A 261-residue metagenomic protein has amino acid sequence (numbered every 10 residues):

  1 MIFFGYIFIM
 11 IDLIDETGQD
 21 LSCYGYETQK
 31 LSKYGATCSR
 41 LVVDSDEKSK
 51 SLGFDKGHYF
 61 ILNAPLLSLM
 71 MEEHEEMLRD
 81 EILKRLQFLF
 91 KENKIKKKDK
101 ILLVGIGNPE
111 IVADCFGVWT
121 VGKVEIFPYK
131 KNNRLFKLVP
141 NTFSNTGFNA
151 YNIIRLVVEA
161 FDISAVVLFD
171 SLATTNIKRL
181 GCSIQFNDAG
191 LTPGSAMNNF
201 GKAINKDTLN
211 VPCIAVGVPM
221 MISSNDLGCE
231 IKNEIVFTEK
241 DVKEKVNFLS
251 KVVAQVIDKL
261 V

Functional and structural regions predicted by a protein language model:
G5-G57, L69: N-terminal amphipathic/basic leader segments beginning at the initiator methionine
G53-D80: Helix-enriched interaction subdomains in cytosolic or periplasmic regions, typified by TIR/SEFIR signaling/NADase cores
N63-P65, K100-I111, K137-N141: Short glycine-rich or small-residue beta-strand-to-loop segments that form or flank ligand, phosphate, metal/Fe-S
M77-K94: Active-site cofactor/substrate anionic-group-binding motifs, chiefly glycine- and Lys/Arg-rich phosphate-binding loops
I106-F116, S144-N145, S171-T175: Gly/Ser/Thr-rich loops at beta-strand to alpha-helix junctions that form or flank small-molecule/cofactor-binding
A113-S144: Anionic-ligand anchoring segments at beta-strand to alpha-helix junctions in alpha/beta enzyme folds, i.e., glycine
N132-V166, S171-L172: Catalytic-core regions of hydrolytic enzymes
L138-V139, L168-V261: A structural signal for small-residue-enriched, beta-sheet-centric alpha/beta enzyme cores and oligomeric scaffold folds
